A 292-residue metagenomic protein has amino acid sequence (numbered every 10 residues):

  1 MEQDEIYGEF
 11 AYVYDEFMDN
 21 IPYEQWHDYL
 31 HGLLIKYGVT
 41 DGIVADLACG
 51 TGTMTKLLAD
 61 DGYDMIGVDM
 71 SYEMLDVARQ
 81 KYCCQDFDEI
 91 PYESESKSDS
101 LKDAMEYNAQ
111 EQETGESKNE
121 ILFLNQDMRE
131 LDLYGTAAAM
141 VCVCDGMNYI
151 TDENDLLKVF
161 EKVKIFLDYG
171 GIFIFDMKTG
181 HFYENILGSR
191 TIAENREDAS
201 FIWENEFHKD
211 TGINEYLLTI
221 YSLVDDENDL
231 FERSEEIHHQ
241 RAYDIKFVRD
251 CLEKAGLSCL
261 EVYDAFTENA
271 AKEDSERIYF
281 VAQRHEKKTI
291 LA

Functional and structural regions predicted by a protein language model:
M1-G42: Conserved class I S-adenosyl-L-methionine
A45, T53-E130: Class I SAM-dependent methyltransferase SAM/SAH-binding core
A48: Conserved S-adenosyl-L-methionine
D132-A139: A short acidic, Gly/Pro-enriched loop at the edge of an enzyme's catalytic core that lines a small-molecule cofactor
V143-D145: Residues lining the SAM
L157-Y169: A short glycine-rich, Lys/Arg-flanked "PGG" loop and its adjoining helix->strand segment in the class I
I174-R249: SAM-dependent methyltransferase
H239-A292: C-terminal lobe and adjacent flexible extensions of AdoMet/dcAdoMet transferase-like proteins
